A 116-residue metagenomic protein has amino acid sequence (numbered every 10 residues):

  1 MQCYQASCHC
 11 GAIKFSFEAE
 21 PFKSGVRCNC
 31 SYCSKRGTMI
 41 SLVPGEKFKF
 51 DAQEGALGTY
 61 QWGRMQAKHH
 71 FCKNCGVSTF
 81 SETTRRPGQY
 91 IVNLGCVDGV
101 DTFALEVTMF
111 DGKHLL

Functional and structural regions predicted by a protein language model:
M1-S7, A12-L116: A short Gly-Trp-Pro
